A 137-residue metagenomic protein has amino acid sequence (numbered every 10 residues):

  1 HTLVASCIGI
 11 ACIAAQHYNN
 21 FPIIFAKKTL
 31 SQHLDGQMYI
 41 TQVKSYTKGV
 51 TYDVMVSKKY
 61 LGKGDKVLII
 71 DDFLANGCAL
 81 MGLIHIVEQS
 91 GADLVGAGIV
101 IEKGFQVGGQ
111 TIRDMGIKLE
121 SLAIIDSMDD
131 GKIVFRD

Functional and structural regions predicted by a protein language model:
H1-V4: Short glycine-rich phosphate-binding loop at a beta-alpha junction
C7-A11, F105-G108: Short, well-ordered alpha-helical microsegments
I8-Y18, I84: Short Gly/Thr/Asp-enriched flexible loops that form oxyanion-binding sites at enzyme active sites
N19-V67, I133-R136: Short, glycine/charge-rich flexible loops or terminal/linker lids adjacent to PRPP-binding catalytic cores
G77: Conserved G/P- and acidic residue-centered "switch" motifs that form tight phosphate/ATP-binding loops in soluble
G82-D137: PRPP-dependent phosphoribosyltransferase catalytic core
